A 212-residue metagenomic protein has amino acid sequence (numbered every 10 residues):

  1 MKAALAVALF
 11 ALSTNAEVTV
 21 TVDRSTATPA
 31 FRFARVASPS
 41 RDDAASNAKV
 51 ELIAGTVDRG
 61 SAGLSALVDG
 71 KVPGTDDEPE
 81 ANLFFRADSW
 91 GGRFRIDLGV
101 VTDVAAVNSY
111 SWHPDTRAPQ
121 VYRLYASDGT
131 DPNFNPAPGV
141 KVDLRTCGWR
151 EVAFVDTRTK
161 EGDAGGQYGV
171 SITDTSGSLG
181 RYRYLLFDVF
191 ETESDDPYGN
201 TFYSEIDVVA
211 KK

Functional and structural regions predicted by a protein language model:
M1-V7: Sec-dependent signal peptide recognition, specifically the positively charged N-region followed immediately by
V7-A16: Hydrophobic h-region of N-terminal signal peptides that target proteins for export in Gram-negative bacteria
E17-N47, D88-G92, P114-K212: Trp- and acidic/polar-enriched beta-sheet ligand-binding modules for extracellular glycan and matrix recognition
A30-G70: Low-complexity, Gly/Ser/Thr/Pro- and Asn/Asp-enriched, turn/coil-prone segments that serve as flexible N-terminal
L64-S89: Surface-exposed, low-complexity/disordered Ser/Thr/Gly/Pro/Asn-rich loops and linkers
G91-G99: Non-catalytic, beta-strand-enriched accessory regions in extracellular/secretory proteins and membrane protein
L98-V100, A126-S127: A short glycine/threonine-centered beta-strand motif
D103-P114, F187: A short beta-strand element within beta-rich, extracytoplasmic domains of secreted/secretory-pathway proteins
